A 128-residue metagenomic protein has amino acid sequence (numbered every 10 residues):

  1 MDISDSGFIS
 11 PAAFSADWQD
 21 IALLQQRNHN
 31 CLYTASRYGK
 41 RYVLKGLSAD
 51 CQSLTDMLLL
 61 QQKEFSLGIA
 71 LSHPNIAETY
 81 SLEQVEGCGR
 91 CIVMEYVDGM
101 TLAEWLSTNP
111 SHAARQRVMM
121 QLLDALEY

Functional and structural regions predicted by a protein language model:
R37-D56: ATP-binding glycine-rich loop module of kinase domains
C51-A70: AlphaC helix of the eukaryotic protein kinase fold
S72-N75: Flexible N-lobe loop architecture of eukaryotic-like protein kinase catalytic domains
E78-R90: Short beta-strand micro-motifs within the conserved protein kinase catalytic domain, predominantly in the N-lobe
G87-T101: Conserved short submotifs of the Hanks-type protein kinase catalytic core that shape the nucleotide-binding pocket
T101-S111: AlphaC helix of the protein kinase catalytic domain
V118-M119: Activation segment signature within eukaryotic-like protein kinase domains
D124-Y128: Protein kinase catalytic-loop region centered on the HRD/HxD motif
